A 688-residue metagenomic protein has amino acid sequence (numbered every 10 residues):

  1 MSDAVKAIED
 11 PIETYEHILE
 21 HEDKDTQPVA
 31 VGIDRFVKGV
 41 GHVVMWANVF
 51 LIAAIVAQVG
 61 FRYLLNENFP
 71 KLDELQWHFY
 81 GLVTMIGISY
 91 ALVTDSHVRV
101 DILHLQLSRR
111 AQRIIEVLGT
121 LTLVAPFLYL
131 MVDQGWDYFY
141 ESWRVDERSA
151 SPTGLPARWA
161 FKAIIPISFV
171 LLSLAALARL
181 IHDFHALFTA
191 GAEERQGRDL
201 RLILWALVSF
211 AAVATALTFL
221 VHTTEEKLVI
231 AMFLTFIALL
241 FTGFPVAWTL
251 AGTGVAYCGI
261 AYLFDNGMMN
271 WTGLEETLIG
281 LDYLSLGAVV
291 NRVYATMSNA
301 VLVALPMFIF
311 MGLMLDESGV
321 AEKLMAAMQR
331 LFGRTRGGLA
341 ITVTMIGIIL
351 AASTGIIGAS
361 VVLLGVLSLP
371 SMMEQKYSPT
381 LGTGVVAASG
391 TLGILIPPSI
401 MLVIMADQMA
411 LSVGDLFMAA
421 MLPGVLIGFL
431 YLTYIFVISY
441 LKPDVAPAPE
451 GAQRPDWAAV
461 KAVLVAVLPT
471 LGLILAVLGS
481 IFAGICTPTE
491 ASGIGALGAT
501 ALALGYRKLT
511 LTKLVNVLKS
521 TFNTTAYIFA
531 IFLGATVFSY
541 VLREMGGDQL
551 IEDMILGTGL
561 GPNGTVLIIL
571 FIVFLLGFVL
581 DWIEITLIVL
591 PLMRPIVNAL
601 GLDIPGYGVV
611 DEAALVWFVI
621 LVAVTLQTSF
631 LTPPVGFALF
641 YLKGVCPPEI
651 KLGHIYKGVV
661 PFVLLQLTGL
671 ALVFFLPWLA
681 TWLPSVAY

Functional and structural regions predicted by a protein language model:
M1-A7, L234, W248: N-terminal start-of-domain structural block
S2-T215: Alpha-helical transmembrane segments and membrane-interface helix-loop junctions in multi-pass membrane proteins
A160, R195-Y688: Alpha-helical transmembrane segments of multi-pass membrane transport proteins
